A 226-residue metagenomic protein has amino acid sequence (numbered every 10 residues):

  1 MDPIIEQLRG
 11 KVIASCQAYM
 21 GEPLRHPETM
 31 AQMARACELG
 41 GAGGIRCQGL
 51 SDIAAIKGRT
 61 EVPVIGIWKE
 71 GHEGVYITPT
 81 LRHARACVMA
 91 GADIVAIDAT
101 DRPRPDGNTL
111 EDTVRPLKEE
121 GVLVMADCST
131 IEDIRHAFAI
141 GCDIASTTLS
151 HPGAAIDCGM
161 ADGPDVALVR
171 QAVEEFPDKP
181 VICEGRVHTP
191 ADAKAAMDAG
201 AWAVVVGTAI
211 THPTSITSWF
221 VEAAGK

Functional and structural regions predicted by a protein language model:
M1, Y19, P23-L24, D165-K226: Alpha/beta catalytic cores of nucleotide-metabolism and tRNA/nucleoside-modifying enzymes
M1-M89, E132, H136-I140, G225: Conserved N-terminal beta1-alpha1 strand-loop-helix module at the mouth
Q17-Y19, A90-R104, I144-C158, A199-F220: Glycine-rich phosphate-binding active-site loops on the catalytic face of alpha/beta enzymes
Y19-L24, G71-I77, D101-D106, E132-H136 (+3 more regions): Short, small-residue-enriched loops and turns at beta-alpha junctions that line or gate enzyme active sites
G41, R59-V64, A90-I94, E119-G121 (+4 more regions): Glycine-enriched alpha-helix->loop->beta-strand junction motifs that scaffold or abut catalytic
A42-G49, Y76, D93-D106, L123-R135 (+3 more regions): Catalytic beta/alpha-barrel core
H83, L110-R115, E119, T130-I131 (+2 more regions): Short loop-to-alpha-helix "cap/lid" segments that border enzyme active sites across diverse enzyme classes
